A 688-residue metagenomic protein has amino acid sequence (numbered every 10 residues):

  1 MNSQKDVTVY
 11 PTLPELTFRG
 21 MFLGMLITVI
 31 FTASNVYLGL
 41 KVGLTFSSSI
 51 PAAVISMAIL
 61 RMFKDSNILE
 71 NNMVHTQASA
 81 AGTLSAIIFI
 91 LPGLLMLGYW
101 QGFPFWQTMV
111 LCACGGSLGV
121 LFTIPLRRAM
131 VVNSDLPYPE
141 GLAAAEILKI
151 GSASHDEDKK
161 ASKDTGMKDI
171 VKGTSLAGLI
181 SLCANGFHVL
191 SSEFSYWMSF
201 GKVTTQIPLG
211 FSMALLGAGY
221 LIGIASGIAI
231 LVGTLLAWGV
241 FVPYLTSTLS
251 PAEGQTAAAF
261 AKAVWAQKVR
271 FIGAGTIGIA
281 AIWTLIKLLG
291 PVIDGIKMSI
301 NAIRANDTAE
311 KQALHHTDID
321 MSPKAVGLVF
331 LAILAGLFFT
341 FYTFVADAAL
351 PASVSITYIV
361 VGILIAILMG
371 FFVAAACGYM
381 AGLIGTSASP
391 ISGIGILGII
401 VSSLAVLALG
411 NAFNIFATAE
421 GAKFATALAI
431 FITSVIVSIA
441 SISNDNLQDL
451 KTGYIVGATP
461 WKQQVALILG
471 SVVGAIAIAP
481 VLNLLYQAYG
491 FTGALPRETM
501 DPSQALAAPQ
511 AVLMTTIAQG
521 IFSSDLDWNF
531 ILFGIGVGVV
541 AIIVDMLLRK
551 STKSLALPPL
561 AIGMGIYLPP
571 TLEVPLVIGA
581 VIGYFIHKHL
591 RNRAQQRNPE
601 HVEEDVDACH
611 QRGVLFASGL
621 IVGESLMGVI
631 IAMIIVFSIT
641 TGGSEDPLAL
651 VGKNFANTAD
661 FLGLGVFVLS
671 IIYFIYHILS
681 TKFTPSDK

Functional and structural regions predicted by a protein language model:
M1-K688: Alpha-helical multipass membrane-protein architecture
